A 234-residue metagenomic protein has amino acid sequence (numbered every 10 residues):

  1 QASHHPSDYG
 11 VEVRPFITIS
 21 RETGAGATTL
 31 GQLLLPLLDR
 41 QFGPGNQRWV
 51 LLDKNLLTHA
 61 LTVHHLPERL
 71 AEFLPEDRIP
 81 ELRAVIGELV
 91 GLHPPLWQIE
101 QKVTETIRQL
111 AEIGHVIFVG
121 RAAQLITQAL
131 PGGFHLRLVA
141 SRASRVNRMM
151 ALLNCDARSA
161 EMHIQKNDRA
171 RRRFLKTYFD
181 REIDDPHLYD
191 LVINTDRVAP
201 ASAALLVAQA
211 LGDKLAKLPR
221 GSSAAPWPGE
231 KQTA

Functional and structural regions predicted by a protein language model:
A2-P6, F73-V85, D156-A201: Small-molecule kinase domains that catalyze NTP-dependent phosphoryl transfer to phosphate-bearing small molecules
E12-I17, G114: Pre-Walker A (Motif I) flank of P-loop NTPase domains
I19-L34: Glycine-rich phosphate-binding P-loop
L30, Q41-A60: Short beta-strand-centered segment that lines the nucleotide-binding/catalytic pocket of NTP-utilizing
G31, T177-A234: NTP-dependent small-molecule kinase module
L52-H115: ATP-dependent small-molecule kinase phosphotransfer cores that center on conserved nucleotide phosphate-binding segments
L110, V116, A122-L130, F134: RNA pseudouridine synthases
A129-A151, A157-N167: Conserved phosphate-donor/acceptor-positioning beta-strand/loop module used by diverse small-molecule
